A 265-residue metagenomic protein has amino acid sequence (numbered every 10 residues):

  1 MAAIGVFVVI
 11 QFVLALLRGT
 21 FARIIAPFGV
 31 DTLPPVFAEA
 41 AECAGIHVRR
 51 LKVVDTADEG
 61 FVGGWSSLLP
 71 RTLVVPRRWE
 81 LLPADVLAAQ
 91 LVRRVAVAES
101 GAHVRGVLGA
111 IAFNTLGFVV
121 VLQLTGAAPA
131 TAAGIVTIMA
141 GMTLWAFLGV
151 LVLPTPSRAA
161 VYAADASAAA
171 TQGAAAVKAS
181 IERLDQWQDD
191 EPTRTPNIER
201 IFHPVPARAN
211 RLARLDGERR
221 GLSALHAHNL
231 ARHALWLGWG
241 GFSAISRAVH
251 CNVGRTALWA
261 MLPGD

Functional and structural regions predicted by a protein language model:
M1, G5-Q123, A127-A128, V152-I245 (+1 more regions): Polar-ligand-bearing catalytic/cofactor-coordination segments of membrane-embedded or membrane-tethered inner-membrane
L108, V136-A140: Hydrophobic alpha-helical transmembrane segments
G126-V136: Extracellular/periplasmic helix-loop-helix junctions in multi-pass membrane proteins
T143-T155: Hydrophobic alpha-helical transmembrane segments of polytopic membrane proteins
R247-N252: Flexible hinge motifs at transmembrane-helix junctions and intramembrane kinks/re-entrant loops in multi-pass membrane
